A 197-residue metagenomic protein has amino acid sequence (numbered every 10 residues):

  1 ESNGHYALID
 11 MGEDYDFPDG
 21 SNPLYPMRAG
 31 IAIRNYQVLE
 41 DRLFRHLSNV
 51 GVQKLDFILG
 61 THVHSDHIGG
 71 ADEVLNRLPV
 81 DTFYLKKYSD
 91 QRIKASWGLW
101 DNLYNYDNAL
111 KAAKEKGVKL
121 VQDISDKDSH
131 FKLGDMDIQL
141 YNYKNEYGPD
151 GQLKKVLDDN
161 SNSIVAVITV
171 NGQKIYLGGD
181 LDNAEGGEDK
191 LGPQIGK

Functional and structural regions predicted by a protein language model:
E1-Q53, Q122-K197: Core dinuclear metal-dependent hydrolase active-site scaffold
H5, L78-T82, K114-K119: A short helix->loop->beta-strand "cap" motif at the edges of active sites that frequently abuts
Y15-F17, S89-I93: Short gly/pro/ser/thr-enriched loop/turn and capping motifs at secondary-structure boundaries
V38, R42, G69-L75, N108 (+1 more regions): Extracytoplasmic/secreted proteins, especially bacterial periplasmic and envelope-associated proteins
Q53-D66: Metallo-beta-lactamase
G60, I68-L78, I93-N105: Metal-dependent catalytic neighborhoods of phosphoester/phosphodiester hydrolases
P79-Q91: Short internal beta-strands
A95, L99-L133: Conserved glycine-bearing catalytic or ligand-binding loops at nucleotide- and phosphate-handling centers of large
